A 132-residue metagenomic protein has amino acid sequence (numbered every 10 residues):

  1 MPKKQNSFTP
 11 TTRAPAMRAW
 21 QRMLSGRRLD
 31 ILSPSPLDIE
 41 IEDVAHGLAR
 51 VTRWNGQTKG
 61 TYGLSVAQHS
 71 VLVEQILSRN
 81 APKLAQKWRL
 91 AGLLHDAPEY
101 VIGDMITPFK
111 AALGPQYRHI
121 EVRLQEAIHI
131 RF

Functional and structural regions predicted by a protein language model:
P2-F132: Metal-dependent phosphohydrolase cores
